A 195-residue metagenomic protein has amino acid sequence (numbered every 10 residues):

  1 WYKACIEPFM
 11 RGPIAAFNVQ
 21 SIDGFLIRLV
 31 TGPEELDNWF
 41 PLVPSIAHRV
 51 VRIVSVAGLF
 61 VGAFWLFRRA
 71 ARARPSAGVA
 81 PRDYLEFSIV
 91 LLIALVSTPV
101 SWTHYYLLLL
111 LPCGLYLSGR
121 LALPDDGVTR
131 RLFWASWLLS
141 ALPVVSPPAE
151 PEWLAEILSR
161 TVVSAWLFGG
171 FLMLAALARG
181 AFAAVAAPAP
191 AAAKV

Functional and structural regions predicted by a protein language model:
W1-T103, V185-K194: Primarily membrane-embedded glycan-assembly and transfer machineries that use lipid-linked glycans
K3, P41-L42, L110, P124-F133: Short alpha-helical "patches" and their helix-cap loops
F87, L107-L115: Alpha-helical transmembrane segments of multi-pass membrane proteins
I93-A94, L109, L117-S118: Generic hydrophobic alpha-helical scaffold/packing signal
T98-L107, S159-L167: Membrane-interface micro-motifs in multi-pass membrane enzymes
L115-V195: Aromatic-enriched
